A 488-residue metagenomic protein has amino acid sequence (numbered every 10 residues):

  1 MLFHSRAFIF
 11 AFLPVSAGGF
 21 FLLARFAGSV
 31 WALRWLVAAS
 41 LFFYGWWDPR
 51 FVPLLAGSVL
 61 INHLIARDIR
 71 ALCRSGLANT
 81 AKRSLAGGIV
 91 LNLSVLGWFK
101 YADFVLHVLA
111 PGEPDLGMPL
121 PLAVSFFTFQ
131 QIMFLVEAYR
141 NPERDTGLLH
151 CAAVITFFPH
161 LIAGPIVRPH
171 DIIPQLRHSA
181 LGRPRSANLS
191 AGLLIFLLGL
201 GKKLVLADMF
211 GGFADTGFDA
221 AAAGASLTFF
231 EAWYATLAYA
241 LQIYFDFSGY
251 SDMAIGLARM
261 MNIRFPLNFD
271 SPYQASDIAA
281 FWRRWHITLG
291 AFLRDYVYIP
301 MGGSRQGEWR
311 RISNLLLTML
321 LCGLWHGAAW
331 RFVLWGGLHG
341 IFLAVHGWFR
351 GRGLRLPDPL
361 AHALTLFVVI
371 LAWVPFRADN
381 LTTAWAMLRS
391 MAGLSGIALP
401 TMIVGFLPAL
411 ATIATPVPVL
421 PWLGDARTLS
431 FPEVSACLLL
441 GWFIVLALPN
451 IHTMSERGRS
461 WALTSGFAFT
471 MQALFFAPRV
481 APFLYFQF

Functional and structural regions predicted by a protein language model:
M1-G441, V445-Q487: Membrane-embedded transmembrane alpha-helical bundles that form the catalytic cores of multi-pass lipid-modifying
